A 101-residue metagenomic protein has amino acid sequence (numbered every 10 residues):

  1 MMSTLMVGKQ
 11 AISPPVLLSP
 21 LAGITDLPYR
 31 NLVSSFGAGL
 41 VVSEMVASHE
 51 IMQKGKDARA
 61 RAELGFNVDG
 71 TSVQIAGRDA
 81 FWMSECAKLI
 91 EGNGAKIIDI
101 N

Functional and structural regions predicted by a protein language model:
M2-M6, L21-K96: Glycine-rich, positively charged N-terminal anion/phosphate-binding segment
A11-V16, D69-S72: Short beta-strand/loop segments at the ligand-binding rim of alpha/beta enzyme cores
